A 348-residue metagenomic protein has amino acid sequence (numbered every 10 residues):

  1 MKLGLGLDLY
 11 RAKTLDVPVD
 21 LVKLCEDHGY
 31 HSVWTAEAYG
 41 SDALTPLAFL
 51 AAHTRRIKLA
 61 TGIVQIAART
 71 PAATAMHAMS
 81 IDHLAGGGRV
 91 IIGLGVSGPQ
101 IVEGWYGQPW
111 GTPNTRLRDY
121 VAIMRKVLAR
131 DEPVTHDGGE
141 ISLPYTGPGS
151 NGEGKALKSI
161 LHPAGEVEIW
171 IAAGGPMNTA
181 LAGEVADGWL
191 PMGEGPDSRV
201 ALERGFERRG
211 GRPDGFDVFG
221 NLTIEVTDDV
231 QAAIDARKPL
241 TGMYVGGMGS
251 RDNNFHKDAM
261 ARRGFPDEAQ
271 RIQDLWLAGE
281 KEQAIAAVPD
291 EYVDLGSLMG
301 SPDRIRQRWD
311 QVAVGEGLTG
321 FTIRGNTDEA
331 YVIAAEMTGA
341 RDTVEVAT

Functional and structural regions predicted by a protein language model:
M1-T348: Active-site-adjacent structural elements that line small-molecule/cofactor binding pockets in enzymes
